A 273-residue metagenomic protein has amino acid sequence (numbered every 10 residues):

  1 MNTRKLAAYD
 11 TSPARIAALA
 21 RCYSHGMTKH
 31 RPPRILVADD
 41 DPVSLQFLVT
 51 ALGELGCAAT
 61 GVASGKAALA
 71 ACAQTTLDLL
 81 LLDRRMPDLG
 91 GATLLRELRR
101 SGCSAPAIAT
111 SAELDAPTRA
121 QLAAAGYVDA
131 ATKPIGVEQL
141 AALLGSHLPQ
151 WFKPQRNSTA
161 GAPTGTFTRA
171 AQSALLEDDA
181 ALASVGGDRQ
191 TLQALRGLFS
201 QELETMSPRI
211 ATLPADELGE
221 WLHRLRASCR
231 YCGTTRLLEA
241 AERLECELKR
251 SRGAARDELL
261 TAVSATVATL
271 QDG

Functional and structural regions predicted by a protein language model:
P32-V43, L48-L52, L80: Conserved acidic segment of CheY-like receiver
G56-A63, A71: Short hydrophobic/Thr-rich beta-strand motif most characteristic of the beta2 strand and flanking loop of CheY-like
S64, L89-L94: Acidic catalytic/metal-coordinating carboxylates
A70, A92-S104: Short amphipathic alpha-helix used as the core "switch/output" element in two-component signaling
D83, S111: Active-site residues of response regulator receiver
P87, D115: The feature encodes the CheY-like receiver
G91, A123-A130: As written
V128-D129, I135-G273: Two-component system phosphorelay core
